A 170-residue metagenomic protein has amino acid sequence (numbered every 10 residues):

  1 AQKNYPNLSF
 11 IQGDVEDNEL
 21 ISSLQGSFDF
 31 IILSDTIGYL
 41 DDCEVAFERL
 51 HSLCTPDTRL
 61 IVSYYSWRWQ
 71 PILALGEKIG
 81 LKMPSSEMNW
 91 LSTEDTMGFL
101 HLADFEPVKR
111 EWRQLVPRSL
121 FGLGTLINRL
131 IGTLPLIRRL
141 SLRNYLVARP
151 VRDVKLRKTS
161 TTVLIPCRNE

Functional and structural regions predicted by a protein language model:
Y5-D17: Conserved SAM-binding strand-loop segment of SAM-dependent methyltransferases
I32: A conserved beta-strand element that flanks and buttresses the S-adenosyl-L-methionine
G38, I165-E170: Active-site beta-to-alpha loop of glycosyltransferases that engages the nucleotide-sugar donor
E44-R59: A short glycine-rich, Lys/Arg-flanked "PGG" loop and its adjoining helix->strand segment in the class I
R59-M83: Conserved class I S-adenosyl-L-methionine
K78-D95: Acceptor-substrate binding/catalytic loop of class I
D95-G98, A103-G132, R139-L140: Conserved catalytic loop of SAM-dependent methyltransferase domains
T159-T162: Cell-envelope/extracellular polymer assembly enzymes that use nucleotide-activated donors
